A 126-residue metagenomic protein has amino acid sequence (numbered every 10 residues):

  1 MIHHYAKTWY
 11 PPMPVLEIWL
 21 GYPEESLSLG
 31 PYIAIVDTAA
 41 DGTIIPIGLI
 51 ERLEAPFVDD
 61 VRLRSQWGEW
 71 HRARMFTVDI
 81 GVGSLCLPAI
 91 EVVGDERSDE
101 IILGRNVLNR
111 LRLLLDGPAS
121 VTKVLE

Functional and structural regions predicted by a protein language model:
M1-E126: Pepsin/retropepsin-fold aspartyl endopeptidases
